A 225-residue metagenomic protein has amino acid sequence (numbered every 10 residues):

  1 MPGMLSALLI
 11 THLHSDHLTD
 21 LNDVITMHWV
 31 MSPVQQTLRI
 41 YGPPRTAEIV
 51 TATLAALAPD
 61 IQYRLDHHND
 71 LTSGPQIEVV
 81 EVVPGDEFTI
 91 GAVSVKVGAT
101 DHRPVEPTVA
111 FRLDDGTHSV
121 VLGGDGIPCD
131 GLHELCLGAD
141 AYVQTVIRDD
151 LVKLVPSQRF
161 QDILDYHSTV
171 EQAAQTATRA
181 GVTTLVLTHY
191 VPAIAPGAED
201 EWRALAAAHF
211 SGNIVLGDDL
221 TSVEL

Functional and structural regions predicted by a protein language model:
M1-V120, R203-E224: Binuclear metal-dependent hydrolase catalytic cores
H12, D16, D125, T145: Acidic active-site catalytic centers that drive phospho-/nucleotidyl reactions and related ester hydrolyses
D101-P104, D125-C129: Short beta->alpha connector loops
A110, S119, I127-T221: Cap/insert and terminal regions of metallo-dependent hydrolase folds
